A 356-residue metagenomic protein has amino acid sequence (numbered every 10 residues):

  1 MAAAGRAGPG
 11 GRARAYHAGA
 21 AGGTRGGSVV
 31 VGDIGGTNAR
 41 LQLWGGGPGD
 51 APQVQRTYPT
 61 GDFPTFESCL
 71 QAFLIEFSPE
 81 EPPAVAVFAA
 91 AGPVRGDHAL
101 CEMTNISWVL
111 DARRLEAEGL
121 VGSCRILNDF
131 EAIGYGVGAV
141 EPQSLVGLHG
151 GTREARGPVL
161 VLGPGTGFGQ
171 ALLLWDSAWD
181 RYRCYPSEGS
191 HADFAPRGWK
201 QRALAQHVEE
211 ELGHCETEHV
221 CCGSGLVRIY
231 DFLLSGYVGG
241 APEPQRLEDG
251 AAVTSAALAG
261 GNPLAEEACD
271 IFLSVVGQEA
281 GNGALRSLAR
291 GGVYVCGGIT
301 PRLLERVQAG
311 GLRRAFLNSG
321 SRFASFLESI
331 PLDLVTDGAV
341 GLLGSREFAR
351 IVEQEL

Functional and structural regions predicted by a protein language model:
A2-P82, A203-L356: ATP-binding/phosphotransfer module of carbohydrate and carboxylate kinases, centering on a glycine-rich
V29-D33, V85-V87, R125, G151 (+2 more regions): Short glycine-aspartate micro-motif
G36-N38, F130-I133, T166-G169: Conserved A3 ("GATE") glycine/threonine-rich loop of ANL adenylate-forming enzymes
A39, P93-R95, G167-A171, R228 (+1 more regions): Short, acidic Gly/Pro/Ser/Thr-rich loop/turn segments
Y58-T60, E102-S107, R125-A132, G151-E154 (+2 more regions): Active-site nucleophile and cofactor-binding loops and adjacent substrate-binding regions of central metabolic enzymes
F77-I126, E131-S144, V161, P301-V307: Short beta-strand-loop/turn "lid" adjacent to the catalytic site in phosphate-handling enzymes
G122-E154, L247-L273, Q278: ATP-dependent carbohydrate kinase catalytic cores
S144-G151, A155-E218, L304-V307, G311-L327: Glycine-rich phosphate-binding loop of actin/hexokinase-like ATP-binding domains
